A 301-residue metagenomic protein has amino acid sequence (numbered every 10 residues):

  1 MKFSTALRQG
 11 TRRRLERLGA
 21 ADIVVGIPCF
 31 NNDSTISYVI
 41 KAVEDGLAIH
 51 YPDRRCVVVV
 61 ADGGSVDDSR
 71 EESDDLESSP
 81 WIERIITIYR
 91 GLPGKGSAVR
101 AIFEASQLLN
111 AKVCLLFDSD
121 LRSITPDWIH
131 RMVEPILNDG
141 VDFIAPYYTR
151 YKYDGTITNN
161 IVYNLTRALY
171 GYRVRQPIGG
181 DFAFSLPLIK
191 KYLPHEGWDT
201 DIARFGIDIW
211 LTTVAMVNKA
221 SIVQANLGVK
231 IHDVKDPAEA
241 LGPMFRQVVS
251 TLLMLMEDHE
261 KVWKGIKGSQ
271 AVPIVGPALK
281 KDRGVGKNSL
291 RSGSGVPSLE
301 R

Functional and structural regions predicted by a protein language model:
M1, A21, R246-R301: Terminal low-complexity segments of carbohydrate-biosynthetic enzymes
M1-D45: N-proximal low-complexity "stem/linker" segments adjacent to membrane-targeting elements
D22-V24, V57, W210: Cell-envelope/extracellular polymer assembly enzymes that use nucleotide-activated donors
D62-E71: A conserved acidic beta->alpha catalytic loop
D75-S78, R100-V113: Active-site nucleotide-sugar/metal-binding loop of Leloir-type enzymes
A111-R122: Short beta-strand-to-loop acidic/aromatic patch adjacent to the donor-nucleotide binding site
T125-Y147: Conserved donor-nucleotide/metal-binding helix-loop-beta segment in metal-dependent transferases, i.e., the alpha-helix
F143-T156, G171: Short beta-strand-to-loop element that shapes/binds the nucleotide-sugar donor at the catalytic cleft/hinge
